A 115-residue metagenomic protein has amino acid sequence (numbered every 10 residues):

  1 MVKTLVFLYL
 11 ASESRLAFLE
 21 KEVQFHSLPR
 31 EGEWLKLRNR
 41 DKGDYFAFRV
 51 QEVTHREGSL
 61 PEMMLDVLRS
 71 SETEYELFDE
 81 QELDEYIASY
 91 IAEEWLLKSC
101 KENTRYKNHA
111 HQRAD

Functional and structural regions predicted by a protein language model:
M1-A17: Short, basic/aromatic beta-hairpin or loop at an interaction surface
F18-F25: Short alpha-helix capping/helix-loop boundary micro-motifs
L28-R30: Short, well-ordered loop/turn sites that connect or cap secondary structure elements
D44-H55: Short beta-strand-centered aromatic/proline hotspots
L60-D115: Glycine- and charge-enriched low-complexity intrinsically disordered segments
